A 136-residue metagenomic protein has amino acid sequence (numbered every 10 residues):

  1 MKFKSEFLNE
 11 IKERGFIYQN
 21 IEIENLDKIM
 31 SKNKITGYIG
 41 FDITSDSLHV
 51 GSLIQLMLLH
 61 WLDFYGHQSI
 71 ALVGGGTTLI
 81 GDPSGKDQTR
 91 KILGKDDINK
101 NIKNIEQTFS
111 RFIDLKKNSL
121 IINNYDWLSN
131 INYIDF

Functional and structural regions predicted by a protein language model:
M1-F136: NTP-dependent nucleotidyl-transfer catalytic core
